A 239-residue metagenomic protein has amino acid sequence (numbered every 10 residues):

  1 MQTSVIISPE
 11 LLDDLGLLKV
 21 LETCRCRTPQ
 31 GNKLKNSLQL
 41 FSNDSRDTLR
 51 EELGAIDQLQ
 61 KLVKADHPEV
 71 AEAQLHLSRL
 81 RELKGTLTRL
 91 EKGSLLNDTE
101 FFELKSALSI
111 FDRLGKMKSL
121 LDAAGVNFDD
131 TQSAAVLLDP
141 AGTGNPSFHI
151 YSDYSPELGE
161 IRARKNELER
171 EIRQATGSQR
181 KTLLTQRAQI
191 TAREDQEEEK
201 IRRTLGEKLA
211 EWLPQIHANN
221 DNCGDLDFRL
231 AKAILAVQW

Functional and structural regions predicted by a protein language model:
M1-K165: Conserved amphipathic alpha-helical "coupling/scaffold" segments that transmit conformational changes between domains
L49, H76, L104, L183 (+2 more regions): Hydrophobic packing residues in well-ordered alpha-helices of helical domains and bundles
L59-L62, T86, L114-M117, E171 (+3 more regions): Amphipathic, soluble alpha-helical interaction motifs
L104-F111, L183-E194, C223: Short amphipathic alpha-helical coiled-coil/interface segments
E160-G206: Extended, charged coiled-coil "arm/hinge" scaffolds of SMC/Rad50-like chromosome-maintenance ATPases and other large
A218-W239: Conserved NTPase motor "head" modules and their coupling/switch loops across ABC/AAA+ ATPases, GTPases, and GHKL ATPases
